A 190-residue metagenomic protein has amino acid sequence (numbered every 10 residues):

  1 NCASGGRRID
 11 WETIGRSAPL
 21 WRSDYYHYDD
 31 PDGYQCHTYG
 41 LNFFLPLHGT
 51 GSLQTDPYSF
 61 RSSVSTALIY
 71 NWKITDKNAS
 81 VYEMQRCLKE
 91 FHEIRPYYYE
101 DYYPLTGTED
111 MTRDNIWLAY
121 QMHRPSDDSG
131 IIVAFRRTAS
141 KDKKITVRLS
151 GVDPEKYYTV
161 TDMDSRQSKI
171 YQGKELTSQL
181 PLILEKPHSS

Functional and structural regions predicted by a protein language model:
N1-Q167, E185, S189: Active-site-proximal substrate-binding groove within the catalytic cores of carbohydrate-active enzymes
Y171-S190: C-terminal beta-strand-rich structural cap/linker in extracellular carbohydrate-active enzymes
